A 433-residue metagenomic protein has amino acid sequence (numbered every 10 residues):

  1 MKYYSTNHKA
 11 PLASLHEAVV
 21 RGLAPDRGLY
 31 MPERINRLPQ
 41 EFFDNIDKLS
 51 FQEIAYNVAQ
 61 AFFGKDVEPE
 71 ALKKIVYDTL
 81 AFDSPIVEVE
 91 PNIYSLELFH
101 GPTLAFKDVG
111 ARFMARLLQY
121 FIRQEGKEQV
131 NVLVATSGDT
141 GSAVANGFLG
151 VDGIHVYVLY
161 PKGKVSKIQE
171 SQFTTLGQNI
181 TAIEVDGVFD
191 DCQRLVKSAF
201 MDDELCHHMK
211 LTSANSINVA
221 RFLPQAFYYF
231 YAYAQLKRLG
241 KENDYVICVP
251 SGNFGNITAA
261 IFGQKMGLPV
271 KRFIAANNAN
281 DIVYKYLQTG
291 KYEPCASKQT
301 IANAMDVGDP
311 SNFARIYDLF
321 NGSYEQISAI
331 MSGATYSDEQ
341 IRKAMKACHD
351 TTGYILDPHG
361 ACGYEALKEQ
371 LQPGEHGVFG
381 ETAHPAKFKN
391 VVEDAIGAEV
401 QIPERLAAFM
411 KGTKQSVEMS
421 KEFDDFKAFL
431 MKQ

Functional and structural regions predicted by a protein language model:
M1-Q433: PLP-dependent amino-acid enzyme catalytic core
